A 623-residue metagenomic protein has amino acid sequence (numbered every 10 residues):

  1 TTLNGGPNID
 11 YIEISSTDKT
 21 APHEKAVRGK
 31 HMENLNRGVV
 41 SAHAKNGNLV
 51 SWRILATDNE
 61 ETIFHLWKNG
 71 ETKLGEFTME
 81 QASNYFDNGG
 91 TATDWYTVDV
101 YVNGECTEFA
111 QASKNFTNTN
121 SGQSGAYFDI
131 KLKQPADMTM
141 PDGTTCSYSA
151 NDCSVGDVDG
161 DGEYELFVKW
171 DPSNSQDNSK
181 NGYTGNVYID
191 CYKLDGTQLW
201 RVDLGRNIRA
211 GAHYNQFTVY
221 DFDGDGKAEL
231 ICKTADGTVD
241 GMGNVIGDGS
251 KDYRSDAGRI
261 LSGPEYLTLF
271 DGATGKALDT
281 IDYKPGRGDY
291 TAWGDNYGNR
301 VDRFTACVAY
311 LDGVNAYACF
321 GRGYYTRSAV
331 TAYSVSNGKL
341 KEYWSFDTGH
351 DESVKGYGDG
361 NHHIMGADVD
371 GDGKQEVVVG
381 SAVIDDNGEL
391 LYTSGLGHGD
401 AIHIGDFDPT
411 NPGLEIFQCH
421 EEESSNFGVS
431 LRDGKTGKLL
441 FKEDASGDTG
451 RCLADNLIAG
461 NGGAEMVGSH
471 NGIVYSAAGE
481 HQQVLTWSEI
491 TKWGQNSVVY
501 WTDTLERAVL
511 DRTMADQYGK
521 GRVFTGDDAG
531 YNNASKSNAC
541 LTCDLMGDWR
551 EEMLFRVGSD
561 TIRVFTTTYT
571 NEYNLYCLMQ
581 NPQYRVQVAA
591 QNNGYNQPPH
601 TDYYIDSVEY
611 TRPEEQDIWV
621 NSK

Functional and structural regions predicted by a protein language model:
T1-H23, V187, Y192, V335: Extracytoplasmic
T2-N4, G70, V100-G104: Surface-exposed loop/turn motifs at beta-strand-loop junctions within extracellular Ig-like and Fibronectin type III
Y11-E13, I63-W67, D190, R563: Beta-strand signatures of extracellular beta-sandwich domains
V27-R28, M32-N34, I54, E80-K623: Beta-propeller-forming repeat regions
R37, N46-V50: Structural beta-strand segments of beta-rich domains
N48-L49, H65, N84: An N-terminal, helix-rich hydrophobic module
L55-N69: Solvent-exposed loop/turn segments flanking beta-strands in beta-repeat/beta-sandwich domains
W67, E76-S83: Aromatic- and glycine-rich beta-strand/loop motifs that create alpha-glucan
